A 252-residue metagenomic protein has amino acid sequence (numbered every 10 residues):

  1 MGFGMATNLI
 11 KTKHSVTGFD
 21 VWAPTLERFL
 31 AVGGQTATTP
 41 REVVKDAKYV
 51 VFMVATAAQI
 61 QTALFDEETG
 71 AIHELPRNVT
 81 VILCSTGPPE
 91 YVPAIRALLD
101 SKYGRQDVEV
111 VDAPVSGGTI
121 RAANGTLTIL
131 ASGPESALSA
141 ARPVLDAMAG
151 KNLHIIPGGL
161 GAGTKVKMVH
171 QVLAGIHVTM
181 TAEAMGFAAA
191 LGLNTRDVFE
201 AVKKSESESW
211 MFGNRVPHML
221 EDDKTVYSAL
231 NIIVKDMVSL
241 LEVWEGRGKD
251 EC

Functional and structural regions predicted by a protein language model:
M1-M53, V79, T119-A122, N152: NAD(P)+-binding Rossmann beta1-loop-alpha1 motif at the extreme N-terminus of oxidoreductases
H14-S15, G34, G104-V108, L193: Short phosphate-binding/catalytic loops that engage adenosine nucleotides
F19, F52-M53, C84-S85, L130 (+3 more regions): Glycine- and other small-residue-rich loops at beta-strand/loop junctions that grip anionic moieties
P40-V110: Rossmann-fold NAD(P) dinucleotide-binding segment
F65, T86-Q171: Rossmann-fold dinucleotide-binding core
A162-C252: Helical "substrate-binding/catalytic lid" subdomain of Rossmann-like NAD(P)-dependent dehydrogenases/reductases
